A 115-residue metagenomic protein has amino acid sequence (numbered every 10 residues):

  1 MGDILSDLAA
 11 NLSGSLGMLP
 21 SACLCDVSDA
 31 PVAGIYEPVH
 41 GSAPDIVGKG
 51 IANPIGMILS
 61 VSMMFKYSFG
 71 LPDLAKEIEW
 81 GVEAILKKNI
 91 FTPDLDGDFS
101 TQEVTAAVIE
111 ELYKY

Functional and structural regions predicted by a protein language model:
M1-N89: Glycine-rich phosphate/nucleotide-binding loop
E77, G81-Y115: Glycine-rich phosphate/pyrophosphate-binding loop and the adjoining helix
